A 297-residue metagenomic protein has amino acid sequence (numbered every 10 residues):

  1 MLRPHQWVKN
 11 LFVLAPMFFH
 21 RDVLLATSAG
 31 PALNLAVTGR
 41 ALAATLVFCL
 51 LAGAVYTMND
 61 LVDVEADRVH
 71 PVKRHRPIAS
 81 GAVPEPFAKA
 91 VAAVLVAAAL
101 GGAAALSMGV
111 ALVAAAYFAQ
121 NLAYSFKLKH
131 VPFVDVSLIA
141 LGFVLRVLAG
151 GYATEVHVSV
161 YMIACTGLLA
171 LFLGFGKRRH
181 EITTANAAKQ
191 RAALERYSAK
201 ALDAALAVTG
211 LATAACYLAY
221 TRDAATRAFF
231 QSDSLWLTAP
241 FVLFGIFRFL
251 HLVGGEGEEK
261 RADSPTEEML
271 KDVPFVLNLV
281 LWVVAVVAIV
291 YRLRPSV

Functional and structural regions predicted by a protein language model:
M1-R68, G81-V94: Topogenic membrane-insertion module of multi-pass membrane proteins
P4-Q6, F126, V144-V297: C-terminal membrane-associated helical module and adjoining short loops/tails
Q6-W7, V13, Y56-D63, F118 (+4 more regions): Hydrophobic transmembrane-helix microenvironments that flank and shape a buried ionizable site
L14-A15, L42-G53, A90-G101, A105 (+8 more regions): Generic alpha-helical transmembrane segments of integral inner-membrane proteins, especially permease/transport modules
A36-R40, M108-A111, Q231-T238: Hydrophobic alpha-helical transmembrane segments
L51-A79, V134, F175-T183, R248: Acidic (Asp/Glu-rich) catalytic motifs at the cytosolic membrane interface
V64, V69-A114, V160-L171, A204-A214 (+1 more regions): Multi-pass membrane catalytic core of lipid/isoprenoid biosynthesis enzymes
F126-V136: Membrane-helix interface "capping/anchor" motifs
